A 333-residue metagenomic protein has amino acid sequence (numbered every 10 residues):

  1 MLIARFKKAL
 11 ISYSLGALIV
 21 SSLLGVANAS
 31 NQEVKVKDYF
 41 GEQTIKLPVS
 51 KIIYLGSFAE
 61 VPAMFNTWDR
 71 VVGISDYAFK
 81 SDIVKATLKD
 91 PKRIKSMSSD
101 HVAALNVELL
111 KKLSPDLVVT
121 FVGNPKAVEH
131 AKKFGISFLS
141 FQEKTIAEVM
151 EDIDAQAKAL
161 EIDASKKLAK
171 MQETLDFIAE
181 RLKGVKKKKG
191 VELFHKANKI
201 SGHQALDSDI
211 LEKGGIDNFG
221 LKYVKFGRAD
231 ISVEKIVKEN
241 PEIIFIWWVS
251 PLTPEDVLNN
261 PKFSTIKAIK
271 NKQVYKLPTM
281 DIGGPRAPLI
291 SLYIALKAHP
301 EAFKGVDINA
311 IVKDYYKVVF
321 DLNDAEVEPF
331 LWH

Functional and structural regions predicted by a protein language model:
L2-I3, G25-V61, I162-L193, F303-H333: Bacterial Sec-exported substrate-binding components of ABC uptake systems
L2-S14: Bacterial N-terminal signal peptides that target proteins for export
Y13-S22: Bacterial N-terminal signal peptides
I53-L109, L113, L117-G123, I216-F219: A short, structured surface patch at a secondary-structure boundary
G56, L88, K126-S165, P251-A310: Charged, glycine-enriched surface loops/patches that mediate electrostatic binding to polyanionic ligands
K80-D82, V102, K126-V128, Q142-A155 (+2 more regions): Extracytoplasmic ligand-binding site segments that recognize negatively charged/polar headgroups
S99-V102, N106-T120, I136, S232-V249: Proline-aspartate-enriched helix->loop->beta-strand connector
H203-G227: Alpha-helical, coiled-coil/dimerization segments enriched in small aliphatic residues
